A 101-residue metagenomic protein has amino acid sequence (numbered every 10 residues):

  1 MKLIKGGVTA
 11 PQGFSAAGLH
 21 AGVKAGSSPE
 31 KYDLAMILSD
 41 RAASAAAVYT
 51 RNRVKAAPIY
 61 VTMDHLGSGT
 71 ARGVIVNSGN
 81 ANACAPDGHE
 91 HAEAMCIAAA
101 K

Functional and structural regions predicted by a protein language model:
M1-T50: N-terminal amphipathic/basic leader segments beginning at the initiator methionine
A16, A71, N77: Short glycine/serine/threonine-biased micro-segments
H20, H65, H89-H91: Histidine (H) residue identity feature
P29, N52, I59, G88-A92 (+1 more regions): Generic structural signal for well-ordered, non-membrane alpha-helical segments in soluble metabolic enzymes
K31-D33, A56, G73: Broad gene-expression machinery/nucleic-acid interaction feature
I37-T70: Active-site-flanking structural segment that lines cofactor/substrate pockets
I75-K101: Alpha-helical support elements that line or immediately flank enzyme active sites and cofactor-binding pockets
